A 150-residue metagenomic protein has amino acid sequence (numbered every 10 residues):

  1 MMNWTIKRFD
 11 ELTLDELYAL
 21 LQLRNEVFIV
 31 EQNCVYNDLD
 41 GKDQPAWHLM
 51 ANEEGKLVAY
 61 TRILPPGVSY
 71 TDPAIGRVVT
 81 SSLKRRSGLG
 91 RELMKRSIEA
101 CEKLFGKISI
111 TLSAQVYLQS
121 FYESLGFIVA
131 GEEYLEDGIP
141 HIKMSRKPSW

Functional and structural regions predicted by a protein language model:
M1-H48, N52-K56: Short amphipathic alpha-helix that is part of the acyltransferase structural core
L39-Q44, G67, L135-E136: A short beta-turn/loop motif at secondary-structure boundaries
M50, K56-P66, D72-A74, V79: Conserved beta-strand in the GNAT
P66-I75, R85, L104-I108, G138-P140: A conserved beta-turn-beta hairpin within the catalytic core of GNAT-like acetyltransferases that forms part
T80, R86-E99: Conserved acetyl-CoA-binding loop-helix of GNAT-fold acetyltransferases
M94, C101-A114: Conserved GNAT acetyl-CoA-binding A-motif
Q115-V116, L135-W150: C-terminal "cap" of GNAT-fold acetyltransferases
V116-E132, D137: Conserved active-site alpha-helix within GNAT-family acetyltransferase domains
